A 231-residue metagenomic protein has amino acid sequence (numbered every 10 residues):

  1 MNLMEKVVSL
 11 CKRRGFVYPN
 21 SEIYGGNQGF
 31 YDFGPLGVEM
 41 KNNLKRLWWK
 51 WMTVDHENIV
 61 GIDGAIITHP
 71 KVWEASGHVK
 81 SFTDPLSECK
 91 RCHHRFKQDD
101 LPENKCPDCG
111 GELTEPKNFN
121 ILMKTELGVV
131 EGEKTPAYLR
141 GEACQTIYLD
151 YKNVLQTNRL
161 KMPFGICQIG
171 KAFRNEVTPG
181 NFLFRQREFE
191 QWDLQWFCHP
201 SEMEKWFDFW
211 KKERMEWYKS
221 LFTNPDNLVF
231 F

Functional and structural regions predicted by a protein language model:
N2-F231: TRNA-recognition modules of translation machinery and tRNA-sensing kinases, especially anticodon-binding
